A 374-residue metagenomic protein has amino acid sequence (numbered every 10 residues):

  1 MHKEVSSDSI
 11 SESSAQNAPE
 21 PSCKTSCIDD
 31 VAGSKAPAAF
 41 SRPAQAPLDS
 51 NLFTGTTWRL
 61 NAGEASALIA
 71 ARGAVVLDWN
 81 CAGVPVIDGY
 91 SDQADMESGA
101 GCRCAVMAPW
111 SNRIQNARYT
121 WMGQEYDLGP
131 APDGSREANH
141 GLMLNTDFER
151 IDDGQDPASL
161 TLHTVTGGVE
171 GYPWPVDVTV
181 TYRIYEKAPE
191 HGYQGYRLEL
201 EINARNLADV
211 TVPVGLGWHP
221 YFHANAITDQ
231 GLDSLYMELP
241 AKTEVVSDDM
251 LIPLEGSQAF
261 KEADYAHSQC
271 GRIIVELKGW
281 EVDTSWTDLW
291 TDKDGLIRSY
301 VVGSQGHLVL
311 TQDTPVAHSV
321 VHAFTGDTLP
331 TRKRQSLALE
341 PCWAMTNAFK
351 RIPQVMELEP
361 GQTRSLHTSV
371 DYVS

Functional and structural regions predicted by a protein language model:
H2-D8, C23-L128, K293-P315, Q362-Y372: Beta-strand-rich N-terminal accessory domains
S34, Y221-P315: Active-site/ligand-binding surface loops and adjacent short beta/alpha elements that line catalytic pockets across
L52, P130-Q194: Extended, loop-rich substrate-binding clefts of extracytoplasmic carbohydrate-active enzymes
G73-A74, P157, P173-D177, I184-E199 (+4 more regions): Coil-to-beta-strand transition motifs
E137-I151, R272-R351: Acidic/His-leaning functional-site neighborhoods
L142, G215-H223: Histidine-centered catalytic micro-motifs
T181, P353-L358: Beta-strand-rich interaction surfaces with strong enrichment in secreted/lumenal proteins
A204-A208: Asparagine-centered strand-capping/turn motif at beta-strand->loop junctions
